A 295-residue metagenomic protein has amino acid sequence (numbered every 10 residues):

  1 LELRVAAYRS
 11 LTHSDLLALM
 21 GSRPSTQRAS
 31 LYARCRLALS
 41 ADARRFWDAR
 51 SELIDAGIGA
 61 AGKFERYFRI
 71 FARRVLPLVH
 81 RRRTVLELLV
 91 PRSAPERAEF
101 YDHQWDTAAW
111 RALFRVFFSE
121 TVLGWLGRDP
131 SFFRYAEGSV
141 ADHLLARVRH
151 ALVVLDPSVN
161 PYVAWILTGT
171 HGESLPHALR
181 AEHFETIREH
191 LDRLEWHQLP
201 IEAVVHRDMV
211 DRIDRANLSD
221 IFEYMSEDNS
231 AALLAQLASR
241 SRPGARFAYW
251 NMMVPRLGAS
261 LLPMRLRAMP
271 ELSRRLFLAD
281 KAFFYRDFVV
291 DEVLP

Functional and structural regions predicted by a protein language model:
E2-I187: Class I S-adenosyl-L-methionine-dependent methyltransferase module
L199-N217: A short acidic, Gly/Pro-enriched loop at the edge of an enzyme's catalytic core that lines a small-molecule cofactor
I213-D228: A short SAM/SAH-binding and catalytic strip from SAM-dependent methyltransferases
R215-N217, S241-R256: Conserved beta-strand signature within the Rossmann-like core of class I S-adenosyl-L-methionine
N229-P243: A short glycine-rich, Lys/Arg-flanked "PGG" loop and its adjoining helix->strand segment in the class I
A248-E271: Conserved class I S-adenosyl-L-methionine
M269-P295: Core SAM-dependent methyltransferase catalytic element
